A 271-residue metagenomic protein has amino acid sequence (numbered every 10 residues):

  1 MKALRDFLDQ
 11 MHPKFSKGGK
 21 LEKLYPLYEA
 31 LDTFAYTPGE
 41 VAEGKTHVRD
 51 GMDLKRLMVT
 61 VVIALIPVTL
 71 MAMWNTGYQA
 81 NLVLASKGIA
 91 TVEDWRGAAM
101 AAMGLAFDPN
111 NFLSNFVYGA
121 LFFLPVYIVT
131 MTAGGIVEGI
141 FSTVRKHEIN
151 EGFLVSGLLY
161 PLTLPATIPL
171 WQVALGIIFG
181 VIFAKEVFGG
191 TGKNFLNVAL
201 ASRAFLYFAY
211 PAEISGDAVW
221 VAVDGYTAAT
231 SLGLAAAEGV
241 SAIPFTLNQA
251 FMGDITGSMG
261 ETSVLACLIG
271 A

Functional and structural regions predicted by a protein language model:
M1-F123, Y127: N-terminal signal-anchor module of multipass membrane proteins
E43-V48, A133-K146, I182-G192, I269-A271: C-terminal ends of transmembrane helices
M52, L121-L124, G139-I149, P165-I168 (+1 more regions): Short, amphipathic, aromatic/basic-enriched membrane-interface segments that mark the entry/exit of transmembrane
M58, V62, L124-I128, E151-V155 (+3 more regions): Hydrophobic alpha-helical transmembrane segments
V61-N75, M131-E138, L162, I178-I182 (+2 more regions): Hydrophobic core segments of alpha-helical transmembrane domains in multi-pass membrane transport and ion-translocation
F116-T130, T167-G176, A236, I255-V264: Structural signature of hydrophobic alpha-helical transmembrane segments
N150-W220: A generic, well-ordered mixed alpha/beta core segment in the N-terminal half of proteins
G189-L268: Long hydrophobic alpha-helical segments that form multi-pass transmembrane helix bundles in integral membrane proteins
